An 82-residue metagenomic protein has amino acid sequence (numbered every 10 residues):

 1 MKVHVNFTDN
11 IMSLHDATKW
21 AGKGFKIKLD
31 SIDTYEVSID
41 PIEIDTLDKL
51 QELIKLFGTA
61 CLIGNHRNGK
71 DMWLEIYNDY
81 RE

Functional and structural regions predicted by a protein language model:
M1-K2, D79-E82: Short intrinsically disordered terminal tails
K2-H4, E36: Detector for intrinsically disordered, low-structure N-terminal pre-sequences
N6-G24: Short amphipathic alpha-helix segments
W20, G24-W73, Y77-Y80: Acidic, low-complexity, intrinsically disordered interaction modules
